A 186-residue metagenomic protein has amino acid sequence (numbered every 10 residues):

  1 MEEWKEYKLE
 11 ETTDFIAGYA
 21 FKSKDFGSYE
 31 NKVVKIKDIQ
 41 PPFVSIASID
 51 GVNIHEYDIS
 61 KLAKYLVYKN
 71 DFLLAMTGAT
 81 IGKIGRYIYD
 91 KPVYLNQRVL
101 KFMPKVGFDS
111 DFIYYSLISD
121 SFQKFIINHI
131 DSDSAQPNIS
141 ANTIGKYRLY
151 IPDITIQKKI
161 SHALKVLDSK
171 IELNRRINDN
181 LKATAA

Functional and structural regions predicted by a protein language model:
M1-Y19, K146-A186: Non-catalytic DNA-recognition/assembly elements of restriction-modification systems
E2, V93-L100, D131-S161: A short glycine-rich beta-alpha junction/loop motif
E6-D25, K37-K69: Sequence-specific dsDNA recognition surfaces
K35-I36, V52-S119: A short beta-sheet element
Q40, A79, D153: Flexible, active-site-proximal loop/turn residues at the rims of small-molecule/cofactor binding pockets and catalytic
D111-T143: Short, positively charged
